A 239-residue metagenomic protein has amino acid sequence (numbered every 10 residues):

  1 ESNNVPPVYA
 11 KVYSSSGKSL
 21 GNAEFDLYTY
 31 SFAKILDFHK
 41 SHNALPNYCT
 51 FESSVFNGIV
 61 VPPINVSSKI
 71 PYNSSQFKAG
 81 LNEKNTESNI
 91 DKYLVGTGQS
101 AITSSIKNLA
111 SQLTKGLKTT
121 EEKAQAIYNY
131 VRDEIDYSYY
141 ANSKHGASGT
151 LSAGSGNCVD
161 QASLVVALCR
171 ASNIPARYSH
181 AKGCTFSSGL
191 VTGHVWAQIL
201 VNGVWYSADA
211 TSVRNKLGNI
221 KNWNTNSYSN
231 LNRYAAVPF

Functional and structural regions predicted by a protein language model:
E1-S67: Trp/Gly-enriched beta-strand/coil motifs that build multi-repeat beta-propeller-like domains and related W-rich binding
N4, D37-S41, S111-K115, N129-Y137 (+3 more regions): Sec-exported extracytoplasmic/periplasmic mature domains
V8, N47, D160, S207-D209: A sequence-level detector of short linear motifs
L27-K34, S105-Q112, T119-A126, Y130 (+2 more regions): Extracytoplasmic/secreted proteins, especially bacterial periplasmic and envelope-associated proteins
V66-S104, N108, I174, W223-Y228: Linear, non-domain "peripheral" regions
N85-G156, A236-F239: Secondary-structure boundary elements
Y137-C158, S172-L190: Catalytic cysteine-centered active-site loop
S163-F239: Hydrophobic/aromatic-rich core segments of domains that either
